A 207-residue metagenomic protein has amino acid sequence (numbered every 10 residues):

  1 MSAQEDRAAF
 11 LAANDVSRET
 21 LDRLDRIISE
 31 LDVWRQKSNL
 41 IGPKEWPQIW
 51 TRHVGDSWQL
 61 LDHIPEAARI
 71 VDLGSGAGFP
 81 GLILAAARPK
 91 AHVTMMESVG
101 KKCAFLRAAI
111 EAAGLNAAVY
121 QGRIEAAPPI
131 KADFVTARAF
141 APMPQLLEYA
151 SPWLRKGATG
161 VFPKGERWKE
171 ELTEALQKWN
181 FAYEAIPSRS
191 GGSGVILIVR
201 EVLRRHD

Functional and structural regions predicted by a protein language model:
M1-V71, A87, K101-L115: Class I SAM-dependent transferase core
L31, L84, P163-K164, V199: Residue-level signal for inorganic ion chemistry
G55-A137, L147: Conserved SAM/SAH cofactor-binding pocket of Class I
G76, A139-P142, E166: Short glycine-rich anion-binding loops that position phosphate/pyrophosphate groups of nucleotides and phosphorylated
H92, N116-A118, T159, N180-E184: Conserved beta-strand segments of alpha/beta enzyme cores
T94, R167-D207: Active-site capping/gating segments
L147-T159: A short glycine-rich, Lys/Arg-flanked "PGG" loop and its adjoining helix->strand segment in the class I
G157-R167: Conserved beta-strand signature within the Rossmann-like core of class I S-adenosyl-L-methionine
